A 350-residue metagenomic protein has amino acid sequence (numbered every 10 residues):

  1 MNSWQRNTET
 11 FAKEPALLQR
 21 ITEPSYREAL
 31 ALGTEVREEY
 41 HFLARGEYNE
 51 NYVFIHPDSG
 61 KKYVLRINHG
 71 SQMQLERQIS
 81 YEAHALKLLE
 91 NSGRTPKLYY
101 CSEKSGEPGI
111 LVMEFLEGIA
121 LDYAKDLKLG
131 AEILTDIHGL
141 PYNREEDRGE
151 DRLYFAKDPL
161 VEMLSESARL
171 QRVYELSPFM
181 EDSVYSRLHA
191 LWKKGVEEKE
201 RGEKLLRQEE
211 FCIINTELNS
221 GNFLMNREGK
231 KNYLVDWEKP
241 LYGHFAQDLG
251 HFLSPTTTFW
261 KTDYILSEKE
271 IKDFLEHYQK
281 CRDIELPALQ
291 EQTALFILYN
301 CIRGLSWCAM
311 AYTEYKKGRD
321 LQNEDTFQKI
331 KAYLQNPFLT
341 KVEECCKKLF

Functional and structural regions predicted by a protein language model:
M1-T34, K329-F350: Regulatory N- and C-terminal appendages and interdomain linkers associated with kinase/kinase-like NTP transferase
T10, S71-Q78, F259-K269, K316-D325: Short, flexible/disordered intra-domain loops and linkers
L17-T34, E39, Y142-N215, N226 (+1 more regions): An alpha-helical support segment within catalytic cores of ATP-dependent transferases
H41-H56, G60-L65, V196-Q247: Active-site acidic catalytic loop and adjacent metal/ATP-binding pocket of ATP-dependent phosphoryl transfer enzymes
H41-V161: ATP-binding pocket architecture of kinase catalytic cores
D248-D283, L298-G318: Active-site activation/catalytic loop segments of kinase-like enzymes and analogous catalytic loops in related
I284, R303-F350: ATP/Mg2+ or Mg2+-diphosphate-binding catalytic cores that bind nucleotide phosphates or diphosphates via glycine-rich
E285-L298: All-alpha amphipathic helical-bundle segments outside canonical DNA-binding/catalytic cores that form hydrophobic
